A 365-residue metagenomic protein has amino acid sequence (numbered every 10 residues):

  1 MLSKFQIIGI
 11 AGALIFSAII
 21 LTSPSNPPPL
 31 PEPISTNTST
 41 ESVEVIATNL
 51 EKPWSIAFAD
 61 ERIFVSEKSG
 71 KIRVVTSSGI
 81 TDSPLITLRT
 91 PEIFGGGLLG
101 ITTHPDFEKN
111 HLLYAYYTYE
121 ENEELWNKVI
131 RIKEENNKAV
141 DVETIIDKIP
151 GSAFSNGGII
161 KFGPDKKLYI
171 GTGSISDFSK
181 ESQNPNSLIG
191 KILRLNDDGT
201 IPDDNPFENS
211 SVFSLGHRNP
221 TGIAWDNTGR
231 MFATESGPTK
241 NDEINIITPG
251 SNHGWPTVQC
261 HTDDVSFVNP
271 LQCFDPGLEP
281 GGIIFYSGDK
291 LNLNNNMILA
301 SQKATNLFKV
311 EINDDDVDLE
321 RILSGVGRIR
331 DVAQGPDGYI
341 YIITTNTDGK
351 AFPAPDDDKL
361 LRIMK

Functional and structural regions predicted by a protein language model:
P27-T36, S66, G96-L98, D106-E108 (+3 more regions): Beta-propeller domain segments
V45-E51, L85-I93, I146-S152, S211-G216 (+2 more regions): Surface loop/turn motifs at the tips and blade-to-blade linkers of beta-strand repeat domains
V45-G70, E279-F285: Beta-strand-rich domains and repeat architectures in extracellular enzymes and scaffolds, especially beta-propellers
S55-A57, T102, K161, A224 (+2 more regions): Conserved beta-strand position repeated across blades of beta-propeller domains
R62-F64, K71, L112, K167-Y169 (+3 more regions): Generic structural signal for coil-to-beta-strand starts
F64-I86: Beta-propeller domains
T81-P105: Blade-loop segments of beta-propeller domains
N127-K161: Asp-box/WD-like beta-propeller blade repeats and closely related beta-sheet repeat scaffolds
